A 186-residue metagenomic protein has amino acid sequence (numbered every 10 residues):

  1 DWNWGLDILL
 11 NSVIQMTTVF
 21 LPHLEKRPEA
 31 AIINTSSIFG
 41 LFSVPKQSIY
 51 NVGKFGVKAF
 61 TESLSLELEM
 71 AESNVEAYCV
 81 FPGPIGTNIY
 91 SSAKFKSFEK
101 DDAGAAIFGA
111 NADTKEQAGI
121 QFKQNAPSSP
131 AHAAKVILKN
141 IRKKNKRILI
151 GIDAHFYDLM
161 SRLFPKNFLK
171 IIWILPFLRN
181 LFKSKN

Functional and structural regions predicted by a protein language model:
D1-N3: Substrate-binding pocket helix/loop in short-chain dehydrogenase/reductase
T17, G53: Active-site helix of classical SDR
V19-P28: A short helix-coil junction within the Rossmann-fold of NAD(P)-dependent oxidoreductases
S37: Residue(s) in the substrate-gating loop at a strand-loop-helix junction that position the organic substrate next
F42, S63-V75: Active-site-adjacent segment of SDR/Rossmann-fold oxidoreductases
F42-I49: Active-site loop immediately N-terminal to the catalytic Tyr-X3-Lys motif of short-chain dehydrogenase/reductase
M70-I152: SDR active-site lid
